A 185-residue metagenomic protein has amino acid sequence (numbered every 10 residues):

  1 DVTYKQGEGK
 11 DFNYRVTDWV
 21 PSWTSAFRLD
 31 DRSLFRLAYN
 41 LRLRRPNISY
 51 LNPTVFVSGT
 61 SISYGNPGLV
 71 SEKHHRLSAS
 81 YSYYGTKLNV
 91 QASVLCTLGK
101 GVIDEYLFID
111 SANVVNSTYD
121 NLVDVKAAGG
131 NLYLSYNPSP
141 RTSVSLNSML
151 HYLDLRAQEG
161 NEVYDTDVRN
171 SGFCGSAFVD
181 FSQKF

Functional and structural regions predicted by a protein language model:
D1, F35-L41, Y81, A92-L98 (+2 more regions): Transmembrane beta-barrel strands of outer-membrane/channel proteins
D1-S33: Signature of Gram-negative outer-membrane beta-barrel scaffolds
V2-G7, R44-P46, G99-G101, Y152-G160: Sequence/structural signature of outer-membrane beta-barrel proteins
R15, D165-R169, F181: Secondary-structure capping and boundary motifs in well-ordered enzyme cores
W19, F27-D31, K73, Y83-K87 (+3 more regions): Outer-membrane beta-barrel strand-turn architecture
W19-S25, F35, H75-A79, V90 (+2 more regions): Hydrophobic, lipid-facing positions within transmembrane beta-strands of outer-membrane proteins
D31-R76, C96-S117: Surface-exposed extracellular loop regions of Gram-negative outer-membrane beta-barrel proteins, predominantly
N66, V70, G85-N147, R156-S176: Outer membrane beta-barrel strand-and-loop segments of large Gram-negative receptors, especially TonB-dependent
